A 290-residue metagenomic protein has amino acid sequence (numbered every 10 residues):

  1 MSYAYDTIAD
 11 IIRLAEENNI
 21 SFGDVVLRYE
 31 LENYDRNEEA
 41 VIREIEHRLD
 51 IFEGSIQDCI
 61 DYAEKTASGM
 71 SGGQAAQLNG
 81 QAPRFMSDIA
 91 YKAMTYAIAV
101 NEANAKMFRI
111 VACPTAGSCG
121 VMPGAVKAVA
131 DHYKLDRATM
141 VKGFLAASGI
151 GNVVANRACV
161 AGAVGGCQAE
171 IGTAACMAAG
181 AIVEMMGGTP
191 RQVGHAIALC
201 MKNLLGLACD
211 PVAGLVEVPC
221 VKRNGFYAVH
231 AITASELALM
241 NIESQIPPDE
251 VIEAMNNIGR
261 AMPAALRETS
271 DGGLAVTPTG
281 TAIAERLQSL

Functional and structural regions predicted by a protein language model:
M1-F108, H132, N241, P248-L290: Generic N-terminal targeting/processing segments that precede catalytic cores or assembly contacts
R36-I51, K65, D88-T95, G120 (+8 more regions): Conserved active-site and cofactor/substrate-binding residues in soluble primary-metabolism enzymes
F85, A112-C119, D131, L135-K142 (+1 more regions): Glycine- and small hydrophobic-enriched segments that form the cores of compact globular domains
S87-N104, T139-A158, N203-P211, I246 (+2 more regions): Acidic-glycine-rich active-site phosphate/pyrophosphate-binding loop
M107-A125, A169-A174: Conserved phosphate/anionic-ligand binding catalytic regions in large, soluble enzymes, centered on
P123-K134, A179-G187: Alpha-helical support elements that line or immediately flank enzyme active sites and cofactor-binding pockets
L145-A181, N203-H230: A structural-propensity feature for long, helix-poor, extended segments
E184-L290: Functionally critical mobile loop/hinge segments
